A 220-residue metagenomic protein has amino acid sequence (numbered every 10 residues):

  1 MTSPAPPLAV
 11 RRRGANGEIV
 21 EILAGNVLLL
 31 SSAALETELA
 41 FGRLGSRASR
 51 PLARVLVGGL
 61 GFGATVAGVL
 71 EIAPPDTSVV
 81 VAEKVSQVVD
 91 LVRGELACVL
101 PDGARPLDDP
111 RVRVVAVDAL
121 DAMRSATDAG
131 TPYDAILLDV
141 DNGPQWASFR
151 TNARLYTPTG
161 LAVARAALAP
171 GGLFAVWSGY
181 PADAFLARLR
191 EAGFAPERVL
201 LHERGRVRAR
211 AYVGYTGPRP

Functional and structural regions predicted by a protein language model:
M1-L52, E71: Rossmann-like AdoMet
M1-T2, D128-A129, R219-P220: Short, low-complexity, intrinsically disordered N-terminal peptides in bacterial proteins
L8-R12, V114, P196: Generic structural motif
S31, G63, D183: Loop/helix-junction capping segments adjacent to catalytic residues or to phosphate/diphosphate-binding pockets
L35-L168, V176-W177, A192, L201-V207 (+1 more regions): The AdoMet/dcAdoMet-binding core of the Class I SAM-like
G172: Glycine-centered, phosphate/nucleic-acid-interacting loop/turn motifs that mediate DNA/RNA or nucleotide
G179-P181: Active-site beta-loop-alpha junctions enriched in small/polar residues
F185-L201, Y215-P220: A SAM-dependent methyltransferase catalytic signature shared across enzymes that methylate proteins
